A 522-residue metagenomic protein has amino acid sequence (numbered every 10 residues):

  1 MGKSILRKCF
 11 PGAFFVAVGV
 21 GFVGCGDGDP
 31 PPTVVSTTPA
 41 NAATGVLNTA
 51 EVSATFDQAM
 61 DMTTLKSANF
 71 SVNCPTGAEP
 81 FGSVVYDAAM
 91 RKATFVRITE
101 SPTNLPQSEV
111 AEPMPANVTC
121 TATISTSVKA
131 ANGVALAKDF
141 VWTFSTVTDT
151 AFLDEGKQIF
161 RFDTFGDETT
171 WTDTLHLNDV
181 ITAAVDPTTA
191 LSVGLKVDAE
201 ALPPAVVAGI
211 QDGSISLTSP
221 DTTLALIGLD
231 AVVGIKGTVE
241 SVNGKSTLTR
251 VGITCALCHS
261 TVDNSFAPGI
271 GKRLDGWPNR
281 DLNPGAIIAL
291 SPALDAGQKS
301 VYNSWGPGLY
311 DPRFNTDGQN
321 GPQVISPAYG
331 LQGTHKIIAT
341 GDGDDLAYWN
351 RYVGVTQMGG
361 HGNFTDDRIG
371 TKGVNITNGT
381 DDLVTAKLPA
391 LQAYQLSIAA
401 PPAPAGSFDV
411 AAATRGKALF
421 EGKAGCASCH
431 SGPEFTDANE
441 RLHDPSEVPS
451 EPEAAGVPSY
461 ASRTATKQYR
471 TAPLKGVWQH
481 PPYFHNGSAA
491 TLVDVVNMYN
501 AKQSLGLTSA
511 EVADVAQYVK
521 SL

Functional and structural regions predicted by a protein language model:
G2-A13: Bacterial N-terminal signal peptides that target proteins for export
I5, G26-D27: Juxtamembrane helix-loop-helix connectors linking adjacent transmembrane helices in multi-pass membrane enzymes
I5, V147-L522: Periplasmic c-type cytochrome electron-transfer domains
F14, A43-G45, V84, E109-A111 (+5 more regions): Residues embedded in well-ordered secondary-structure elements
G19, T33, M114, K138 (+2 more regions): Processing junctions and N-termini across compartments
G21-G24: C-terminal motif of bacterial Sec signal peptides marking the signal peptidase cleavage site
G26, N73-P75, T119-T121, A256-H259 (+1 more regions): Sequence contexts marking disulfide-bonded cysteines in secreted/extracellular proteins
D29-T148: Acidic, low-complexity Ser/Thr/Gly/Pro-rich repeat segments typical of extracellular/periplasmic and surface-exposed
